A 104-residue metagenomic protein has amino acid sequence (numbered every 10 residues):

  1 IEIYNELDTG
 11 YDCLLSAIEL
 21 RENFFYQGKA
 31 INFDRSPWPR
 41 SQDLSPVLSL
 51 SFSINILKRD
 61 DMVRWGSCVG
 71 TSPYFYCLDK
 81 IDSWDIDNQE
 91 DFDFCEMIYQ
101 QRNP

Functional and structural regions predicted by a protein language model:
I1-D79: Conserved core of the sugar-phosphate nucleotidyltransferase
R64, C77, D82-P104: Hydrophobic helical membrane-anchoring modules
